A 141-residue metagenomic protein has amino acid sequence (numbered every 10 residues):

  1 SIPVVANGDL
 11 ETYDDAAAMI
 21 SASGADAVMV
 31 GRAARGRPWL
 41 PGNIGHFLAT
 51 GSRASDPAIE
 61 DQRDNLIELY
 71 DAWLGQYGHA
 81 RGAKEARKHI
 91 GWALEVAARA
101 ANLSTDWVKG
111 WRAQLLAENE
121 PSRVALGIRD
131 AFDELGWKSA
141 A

Functional and structural regions predicted by a protein language model:
S1-A6, L10-A141: Alpha/beta catalytic cores of nucleotide-metabolism and tRNA/nucleoside-modifying enzymes
